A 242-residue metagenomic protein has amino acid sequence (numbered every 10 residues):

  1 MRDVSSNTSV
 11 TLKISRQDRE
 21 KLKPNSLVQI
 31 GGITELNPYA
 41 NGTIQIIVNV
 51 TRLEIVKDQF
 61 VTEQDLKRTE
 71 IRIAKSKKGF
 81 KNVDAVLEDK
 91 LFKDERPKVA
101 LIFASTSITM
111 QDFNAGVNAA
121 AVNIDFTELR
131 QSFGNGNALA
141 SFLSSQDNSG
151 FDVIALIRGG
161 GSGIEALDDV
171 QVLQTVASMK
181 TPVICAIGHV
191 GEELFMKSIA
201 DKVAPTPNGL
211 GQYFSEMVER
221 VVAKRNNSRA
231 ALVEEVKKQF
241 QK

Functional and structural regions predicted by a protein language model:
M1-I14: OB-fold (S1/OB) nucleic-acid-binding surfaces
L12-K23, L27-I30, N41-N118, N123: Extended, charge-rich, solvent-exposed interface segments
I33-E35: Short, surface-exposed secondary-structure boundary micro-motifs
R96-Q241: Short glycine/threonine-rich loop/turn motifs
